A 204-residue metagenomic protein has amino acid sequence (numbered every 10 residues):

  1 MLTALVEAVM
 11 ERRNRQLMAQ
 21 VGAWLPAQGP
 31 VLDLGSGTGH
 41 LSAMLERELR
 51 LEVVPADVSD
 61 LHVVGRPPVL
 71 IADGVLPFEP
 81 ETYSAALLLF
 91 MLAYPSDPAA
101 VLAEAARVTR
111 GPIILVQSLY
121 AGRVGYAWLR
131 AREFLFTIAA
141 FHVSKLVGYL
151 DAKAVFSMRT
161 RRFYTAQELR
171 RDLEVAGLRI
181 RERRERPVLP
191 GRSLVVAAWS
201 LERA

Functional and structural regions predicted by a protein language model:
M1-Q20: Class I SAM-dependent methyltransferase Rossmann-like catalytic core, especially the SAM/SAH-binding loop
G29-G37: Conserved class I S-adenosyl-L-methionine
T38-V75: Class I SAM-dependent methyltransferase SAM/SAH-binding core
G74-A85: A short acidic, Gly/Pro-enriched loop at the edge of an enzyme's catalytic core that lines a small-molecule cofactor
A85-D97: A short SAM/SAH-binding and catalytic strip from SAM-dependent methyltransferases
A99-I113: A short glycine-rich, Lys/Arg-flanked "PGG" loop and its adjoining helix->strand segment in the class I
I114-F141: Conserved class I S-adenosyl-L-methionine
S157-G177: Short alpha-helix
